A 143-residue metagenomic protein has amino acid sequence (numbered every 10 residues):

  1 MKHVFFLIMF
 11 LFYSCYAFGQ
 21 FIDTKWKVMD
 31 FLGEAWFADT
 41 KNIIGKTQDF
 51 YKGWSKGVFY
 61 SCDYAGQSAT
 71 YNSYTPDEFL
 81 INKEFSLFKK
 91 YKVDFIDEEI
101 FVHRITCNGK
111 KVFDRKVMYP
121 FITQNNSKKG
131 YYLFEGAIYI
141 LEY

Functional and structural regions predicted by a protein language model:
M1-V4: Positively charged n-region of N-terminal signal peptides that target proteins for export
F6-I8: Sec-dependent N-terminal signal peptides
F12-S14: N-terminal signal peptide c-region/cleavage motif recognized by signal peptidases
Q20-A38: Tryptophan-anchored aromatic micro-motifs
Q20-D23, F50-Y60, Y143: A short, structured loop/turn motif at beta-sheet edges
D23-T24, K41-T47, K52, D97: A glycine-biased structural micro-motif
L32-A35, W54-F121: Contiguous, well-ordered beta-strand patches that form the walls/edges of small beta-barrel/beta-sandwich domains
Y119-E142: Short, exposed beta-strand-loop hairpins at the edges of beta-sheets in extracellular/periplasmic proteins
